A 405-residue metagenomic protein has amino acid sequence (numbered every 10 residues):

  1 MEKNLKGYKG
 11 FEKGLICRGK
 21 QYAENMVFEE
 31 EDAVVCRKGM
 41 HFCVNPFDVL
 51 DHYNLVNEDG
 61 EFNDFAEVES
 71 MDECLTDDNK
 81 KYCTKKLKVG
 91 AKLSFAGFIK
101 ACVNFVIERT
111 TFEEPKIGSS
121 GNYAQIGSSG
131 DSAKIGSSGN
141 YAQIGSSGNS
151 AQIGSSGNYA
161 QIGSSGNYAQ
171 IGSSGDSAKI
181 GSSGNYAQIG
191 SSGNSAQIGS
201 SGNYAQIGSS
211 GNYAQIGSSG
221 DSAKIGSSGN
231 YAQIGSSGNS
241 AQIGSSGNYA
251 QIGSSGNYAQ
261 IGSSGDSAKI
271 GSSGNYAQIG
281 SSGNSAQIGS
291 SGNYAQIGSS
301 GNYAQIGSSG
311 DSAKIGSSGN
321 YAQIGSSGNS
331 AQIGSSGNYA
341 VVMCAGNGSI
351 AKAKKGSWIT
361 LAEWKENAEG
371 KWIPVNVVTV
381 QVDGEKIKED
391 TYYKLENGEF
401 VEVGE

Functional and structural regions predicted by a protein language model:
M1-E405: Short, glycine-biased loop/turn motifs at secondary-structure junctions and in low-complexity Ser/Thr/Pro-rich termini
